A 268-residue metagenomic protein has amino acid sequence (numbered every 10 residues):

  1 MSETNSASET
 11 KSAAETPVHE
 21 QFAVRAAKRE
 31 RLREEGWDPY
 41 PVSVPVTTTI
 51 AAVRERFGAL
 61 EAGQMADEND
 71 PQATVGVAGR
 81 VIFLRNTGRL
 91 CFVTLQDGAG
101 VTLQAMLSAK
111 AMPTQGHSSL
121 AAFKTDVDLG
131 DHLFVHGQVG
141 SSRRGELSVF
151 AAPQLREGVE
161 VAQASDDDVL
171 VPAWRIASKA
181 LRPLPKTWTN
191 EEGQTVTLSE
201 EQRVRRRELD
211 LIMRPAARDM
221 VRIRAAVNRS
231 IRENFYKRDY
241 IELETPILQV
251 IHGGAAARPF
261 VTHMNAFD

Functional and structural regions predicted by a protein language model:
M1-D268: Class II aminoacyl-tRNA synthetase catalytic cores and aaRS-like
